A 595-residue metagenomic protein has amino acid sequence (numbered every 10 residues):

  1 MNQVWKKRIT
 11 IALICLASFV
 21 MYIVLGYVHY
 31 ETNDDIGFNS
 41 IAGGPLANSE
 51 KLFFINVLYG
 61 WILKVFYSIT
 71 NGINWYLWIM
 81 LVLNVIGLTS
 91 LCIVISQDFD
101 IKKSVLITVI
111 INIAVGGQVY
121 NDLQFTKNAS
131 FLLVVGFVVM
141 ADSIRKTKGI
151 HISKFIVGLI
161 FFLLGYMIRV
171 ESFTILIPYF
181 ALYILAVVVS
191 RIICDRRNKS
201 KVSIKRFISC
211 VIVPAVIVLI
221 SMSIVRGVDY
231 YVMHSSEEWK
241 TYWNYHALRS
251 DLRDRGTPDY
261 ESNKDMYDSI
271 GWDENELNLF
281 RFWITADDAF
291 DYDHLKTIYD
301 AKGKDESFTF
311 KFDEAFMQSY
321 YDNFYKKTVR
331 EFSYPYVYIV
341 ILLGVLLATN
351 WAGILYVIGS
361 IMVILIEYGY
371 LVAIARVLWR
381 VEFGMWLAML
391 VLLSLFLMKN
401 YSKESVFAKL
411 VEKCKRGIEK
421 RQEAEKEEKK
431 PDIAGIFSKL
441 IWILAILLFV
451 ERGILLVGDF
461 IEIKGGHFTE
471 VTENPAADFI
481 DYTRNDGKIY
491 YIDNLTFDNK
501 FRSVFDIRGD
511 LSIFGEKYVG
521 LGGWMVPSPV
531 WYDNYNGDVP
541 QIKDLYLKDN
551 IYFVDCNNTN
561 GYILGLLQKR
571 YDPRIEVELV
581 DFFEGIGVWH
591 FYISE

Functional and structural regions predicted by a protein language model:
C15-F53, L63-S68: Extracytoplasmic loop-helix module adjacent to an early transmembrane segment
S49-L83: Short hydrophobic/aromatic helix or loop-helix immediately within or flanking a transmembrane segment in polytopic
V82-I101, I341-L347: Transmembrane-helix motifs of polytopic, lipid-linked glycan transferases
I152-I156, K205-I217, Y401-V457: Signature aromatic-anchored transmembrane alpha helix within multi-pass, membrane-resident enzymes that catalyze glycan
K154-V170, A181, P214-M222: Membrane-interface alpha helices of multi-pass inner-membrane proteins
S223-M266, F449-V519: Membrane-embedded, lumen/periplasm-facing catalytic core of multi-pass transferases that use lipid-linked donors
Y230-A315, F514-P529: Membrane-proximal stem/loop segments at transmembrane-domain junctions that anchor or position
G465-N474, R484-D486, N494-D549, G561-F582: Extracytoplasmic
